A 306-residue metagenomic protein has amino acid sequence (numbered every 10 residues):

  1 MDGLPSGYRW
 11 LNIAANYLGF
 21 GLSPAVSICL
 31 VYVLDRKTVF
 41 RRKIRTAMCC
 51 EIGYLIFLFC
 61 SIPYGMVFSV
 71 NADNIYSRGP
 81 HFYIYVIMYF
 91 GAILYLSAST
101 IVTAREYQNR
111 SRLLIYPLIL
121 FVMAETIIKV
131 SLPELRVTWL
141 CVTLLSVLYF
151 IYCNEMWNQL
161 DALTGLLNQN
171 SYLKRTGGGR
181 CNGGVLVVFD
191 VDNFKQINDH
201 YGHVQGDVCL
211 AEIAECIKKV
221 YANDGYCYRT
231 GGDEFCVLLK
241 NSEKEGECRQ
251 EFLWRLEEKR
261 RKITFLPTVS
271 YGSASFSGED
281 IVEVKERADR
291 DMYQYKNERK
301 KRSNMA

Functional and structural regions predicted by a protein language model:
M1-F59: Individual alpha-helical transmembrane segments in multi-pass integral membrane proteins
M1-G7, S61-D73, I127-L132: Juxtamembrane "helix-exit" motif on the non-cytosolic side of transmembrane helices
G21-V31, M88-S97, L148: Hydrophobic cores of alpha-helical transmembrane segments in multi-pass inner/ER membrane proteins, independent
I44-L55, R78-V130: Alpha-helical transmembrane segments of multi-pass integral membrane proteins
S99-I101, R105-A162, N170-G183: Signal-transducing coiled-coil linker helices
N168-V185, D192-A222, Y228-G232, C236-V237 (+4 more regions): Conserved long alpha-helical elements within nucleotide-processing catalytic cores of c-di-GMP signaling and class III
K219-D224, C248-L266: Short catalytic/binding micro-motifs of nucleotide second-messenger systems
L253, E257-R261, S270, A274-A306: Catalytic-core segments of nucleotide cyclases and related cyclic-nucleotide turnover enzymes
